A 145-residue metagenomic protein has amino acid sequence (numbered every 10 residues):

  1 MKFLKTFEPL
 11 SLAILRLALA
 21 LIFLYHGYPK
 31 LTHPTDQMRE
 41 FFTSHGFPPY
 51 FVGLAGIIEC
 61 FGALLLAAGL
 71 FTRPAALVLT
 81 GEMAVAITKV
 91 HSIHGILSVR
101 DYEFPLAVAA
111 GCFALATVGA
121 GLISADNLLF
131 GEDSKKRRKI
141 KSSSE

Functional and structural regions predicted by a protein language model:
M1-T32, Y50-L54, F61, A67-E145: Extended, low-polarity transmembrane helix blocks
P29-G46: Membrane-interface interhelical connector segments
R39, I57-I58: A short, glycine- and basic residue-enriched loop/turn that sits immediately adjacent to a domain's principal
